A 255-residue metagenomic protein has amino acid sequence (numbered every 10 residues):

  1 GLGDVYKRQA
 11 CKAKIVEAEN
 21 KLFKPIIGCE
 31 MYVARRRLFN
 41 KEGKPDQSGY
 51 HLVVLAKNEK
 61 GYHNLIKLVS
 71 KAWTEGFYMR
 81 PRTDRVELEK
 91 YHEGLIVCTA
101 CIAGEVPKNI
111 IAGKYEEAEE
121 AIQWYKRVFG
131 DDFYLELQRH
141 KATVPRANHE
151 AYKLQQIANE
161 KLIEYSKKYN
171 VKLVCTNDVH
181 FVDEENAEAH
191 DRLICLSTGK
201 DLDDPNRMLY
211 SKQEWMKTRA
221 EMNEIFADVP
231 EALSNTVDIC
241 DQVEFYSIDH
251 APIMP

Functional and structural regions predicted by a protein language model:
G3-P255: Phosphodiester-processing cores and adjacent nucleic acid-binding clamps
